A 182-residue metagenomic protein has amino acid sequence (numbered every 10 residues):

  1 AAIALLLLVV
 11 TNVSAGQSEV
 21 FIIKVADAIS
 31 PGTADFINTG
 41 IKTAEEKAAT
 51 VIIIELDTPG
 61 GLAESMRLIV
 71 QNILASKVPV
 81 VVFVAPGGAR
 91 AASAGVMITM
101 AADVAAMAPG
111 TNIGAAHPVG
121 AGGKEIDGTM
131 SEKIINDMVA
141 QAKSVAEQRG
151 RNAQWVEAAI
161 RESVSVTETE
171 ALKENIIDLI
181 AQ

Functional and structural regions predicted by a protein language model:
A1-N12: Bacterial N-terminal signal peptides
V13-Q182: Soluble extramembrane regions of membrane proteins in the secretory/endomembrane system
